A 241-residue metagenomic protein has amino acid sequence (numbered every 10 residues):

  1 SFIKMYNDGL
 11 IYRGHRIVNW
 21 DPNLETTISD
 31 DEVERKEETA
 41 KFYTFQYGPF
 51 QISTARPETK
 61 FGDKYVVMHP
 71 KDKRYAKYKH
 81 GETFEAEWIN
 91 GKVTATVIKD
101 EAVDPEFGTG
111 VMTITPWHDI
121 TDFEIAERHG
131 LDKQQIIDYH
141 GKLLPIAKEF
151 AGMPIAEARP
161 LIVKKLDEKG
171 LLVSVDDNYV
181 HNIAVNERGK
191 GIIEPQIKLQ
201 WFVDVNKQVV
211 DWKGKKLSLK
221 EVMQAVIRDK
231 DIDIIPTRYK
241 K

Functional and structural regions predicted by a protein language model:
S1-I52, F107-K241: Residue patterns forming the tRNA-binding/recognition surfaces of aminoacyl-tRNA synthetases and related DALR
I52-I114, I120-E124: Protease-associated
